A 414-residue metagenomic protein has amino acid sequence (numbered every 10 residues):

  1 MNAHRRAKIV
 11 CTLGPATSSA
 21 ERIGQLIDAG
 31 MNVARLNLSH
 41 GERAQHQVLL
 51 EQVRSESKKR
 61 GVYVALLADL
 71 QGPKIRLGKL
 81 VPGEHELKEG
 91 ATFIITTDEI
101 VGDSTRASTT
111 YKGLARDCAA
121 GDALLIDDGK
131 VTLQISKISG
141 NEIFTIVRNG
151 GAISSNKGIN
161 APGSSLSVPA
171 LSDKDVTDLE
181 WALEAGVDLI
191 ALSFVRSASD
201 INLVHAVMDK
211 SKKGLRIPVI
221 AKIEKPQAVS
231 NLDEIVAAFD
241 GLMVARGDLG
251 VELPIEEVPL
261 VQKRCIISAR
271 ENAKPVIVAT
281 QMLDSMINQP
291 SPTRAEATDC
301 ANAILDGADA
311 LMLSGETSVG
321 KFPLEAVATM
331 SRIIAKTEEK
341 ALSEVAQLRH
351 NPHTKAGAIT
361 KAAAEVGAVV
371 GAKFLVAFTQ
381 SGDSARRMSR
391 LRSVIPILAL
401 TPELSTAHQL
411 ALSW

Functional and structural regions predicted by a protein language model:
M1-W414: Non-catalytic helical/linker scaffolds that mediate oligomerization, partner binding, and domain coupling around large
